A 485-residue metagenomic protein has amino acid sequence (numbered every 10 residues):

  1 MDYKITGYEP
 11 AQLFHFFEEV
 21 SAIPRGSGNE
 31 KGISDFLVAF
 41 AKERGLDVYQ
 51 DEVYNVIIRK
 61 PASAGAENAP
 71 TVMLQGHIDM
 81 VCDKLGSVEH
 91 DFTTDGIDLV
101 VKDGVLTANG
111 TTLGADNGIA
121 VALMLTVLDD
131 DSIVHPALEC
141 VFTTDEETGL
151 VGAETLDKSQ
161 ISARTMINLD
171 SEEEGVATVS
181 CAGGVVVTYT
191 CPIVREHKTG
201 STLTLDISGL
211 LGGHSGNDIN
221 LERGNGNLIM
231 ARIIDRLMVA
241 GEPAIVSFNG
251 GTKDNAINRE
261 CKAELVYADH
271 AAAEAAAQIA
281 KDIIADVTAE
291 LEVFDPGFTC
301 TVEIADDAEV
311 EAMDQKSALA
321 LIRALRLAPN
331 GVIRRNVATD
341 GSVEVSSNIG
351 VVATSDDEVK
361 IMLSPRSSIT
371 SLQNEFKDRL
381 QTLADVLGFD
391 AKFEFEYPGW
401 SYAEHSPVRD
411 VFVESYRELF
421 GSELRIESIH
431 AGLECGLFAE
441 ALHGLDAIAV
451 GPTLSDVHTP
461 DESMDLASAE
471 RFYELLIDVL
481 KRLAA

Functional and structural regions predicted by a protein language model:
Y3-V105: Acidic/His- and Gly-rich active-site-bordering loop/insert found across diverse amide/peptide-bond hydrolases
I5, P10-L13, V337, E344-K360 (+3 more regions): Zn-dependent metallopeptidase/amidohydrolase metal-coordination segment
E18-A22, K253, E264, T299-A312 (+3 more regions): A short beta-alpha structural unit
A66-R164, T190, T199-T202, Q315-A318 (+2 more regions): Active-site metal-coordination/substrate-binding segment of hydrolases, especially metallo-dependent peptidases
P136-G226, I234, M238: Fold-level recognition of mixed alpha/beta catalytic cores in primary-metabolism enzymes, strongest
S159, R223-A240, H270-A273, S317-R326 (+4 more regions): His/Asp/Glu-rich mid-to-C-terminal helical/loop segments that flank catalytic regions of hydrolases
E196-G200, I219-N249, A268-S346, L380: Acidic-enriched catalytic cores of C-N bond-cleaving enzymes acting on peptides and small amides
R223-F248, Y402-L445: Active-site-adjacent substrate-binding region of metalloamidase/peptidase-like peptide-processing proteins
